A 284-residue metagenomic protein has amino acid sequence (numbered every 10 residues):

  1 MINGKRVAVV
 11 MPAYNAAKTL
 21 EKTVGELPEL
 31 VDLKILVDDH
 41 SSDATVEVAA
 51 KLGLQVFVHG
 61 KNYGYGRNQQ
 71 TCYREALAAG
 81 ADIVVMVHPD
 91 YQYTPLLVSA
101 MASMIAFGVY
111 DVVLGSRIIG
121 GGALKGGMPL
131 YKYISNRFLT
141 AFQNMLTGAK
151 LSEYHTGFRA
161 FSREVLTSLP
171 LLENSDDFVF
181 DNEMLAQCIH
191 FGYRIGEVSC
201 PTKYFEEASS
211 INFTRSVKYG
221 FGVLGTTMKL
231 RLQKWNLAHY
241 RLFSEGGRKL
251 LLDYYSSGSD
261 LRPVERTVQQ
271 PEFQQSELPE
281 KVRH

Functional and structural regions predicted by a protein language model:
M1-N3, G148, L172-H284: Hydrophobic helical membrane-anchoring modules
A8-P12, I35, V58: Short hydrophobic beta-strand elements that form part of the catalytic alpha/beta core underpinning NDP-sugar/donor
P12-E29: Short, well-formed alpha-helical segments that are part of the catalytic scaffolds of diverse glycosyltransferases
A16-T19, S41, T94: Donor nucleotide-sugar binding loop of glycosyltransferases
D38-V46: A conserved acidic beta->alpha catalytic loop
H40, G64, Q92: A short, conserved beta-strand element in the Rossmann-like catalytic core that flanks the donor/metal-binding loop
H59-A78, P95-F178, F205-T214, F221-L224: Acceptor/aglycone-binding surface of glycosyltransferases and processive sugar-polymer synthases
A81-Q92: Short beta-strand-to-loop acidic/aromatic patch adjacent to the donor-nucleotide binding site
